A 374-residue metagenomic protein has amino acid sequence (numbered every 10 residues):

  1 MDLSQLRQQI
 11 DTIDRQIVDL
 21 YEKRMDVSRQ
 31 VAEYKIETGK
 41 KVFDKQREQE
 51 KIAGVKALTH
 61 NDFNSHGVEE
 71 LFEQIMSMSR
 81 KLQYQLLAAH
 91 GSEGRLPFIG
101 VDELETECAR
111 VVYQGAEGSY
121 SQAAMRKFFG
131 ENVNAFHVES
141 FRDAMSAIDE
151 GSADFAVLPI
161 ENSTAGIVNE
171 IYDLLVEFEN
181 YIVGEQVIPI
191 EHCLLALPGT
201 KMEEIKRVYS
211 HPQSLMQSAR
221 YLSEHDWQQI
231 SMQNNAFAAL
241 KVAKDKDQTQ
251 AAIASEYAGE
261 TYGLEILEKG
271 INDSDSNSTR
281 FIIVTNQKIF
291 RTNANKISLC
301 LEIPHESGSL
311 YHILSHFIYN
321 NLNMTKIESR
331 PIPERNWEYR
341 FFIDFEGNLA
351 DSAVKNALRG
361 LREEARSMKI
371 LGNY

Functional and structural regions predicted by a protein language model:
M1-Y374: Domain-level signature for soluble enzymes in the chorismate/prephenate branch of the shikimate pathway
